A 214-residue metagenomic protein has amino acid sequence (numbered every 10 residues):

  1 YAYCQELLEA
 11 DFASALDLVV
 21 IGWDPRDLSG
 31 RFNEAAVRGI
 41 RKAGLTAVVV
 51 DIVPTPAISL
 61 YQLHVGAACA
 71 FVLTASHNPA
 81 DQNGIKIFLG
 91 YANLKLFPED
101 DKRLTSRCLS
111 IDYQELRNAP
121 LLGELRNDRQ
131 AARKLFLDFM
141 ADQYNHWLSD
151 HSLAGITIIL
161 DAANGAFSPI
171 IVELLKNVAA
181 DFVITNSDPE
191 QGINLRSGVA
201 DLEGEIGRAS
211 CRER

Functional and structural regions predicted by a protein language model:
Y1-A2, K102: Charged, low-complexity intrinsically disordered tails and linkers
Y3, F32, F136-F139: Aromatic side chains
Y3-A15, A141-S152: Phosphate/pyrophosphate-binding loops at sites that engage ATP/ADP/AMP, CoA/4′-phosphopantetheine, polyphosphate
Q5-Q82, E173-R212: N-terminal small/polar loop signature for handling phosphorylated ligands or for N-terminal nucleophile
N83-R208: Gly/Ser/Thr-enriched, mixed-charge loops and adjacent short helices that form phosphate/oxyanion-binding elements
Y144, E213-R214: Generic short alpha-helical hydrophobic face used as a protein-protein interaction/packing hotspot
